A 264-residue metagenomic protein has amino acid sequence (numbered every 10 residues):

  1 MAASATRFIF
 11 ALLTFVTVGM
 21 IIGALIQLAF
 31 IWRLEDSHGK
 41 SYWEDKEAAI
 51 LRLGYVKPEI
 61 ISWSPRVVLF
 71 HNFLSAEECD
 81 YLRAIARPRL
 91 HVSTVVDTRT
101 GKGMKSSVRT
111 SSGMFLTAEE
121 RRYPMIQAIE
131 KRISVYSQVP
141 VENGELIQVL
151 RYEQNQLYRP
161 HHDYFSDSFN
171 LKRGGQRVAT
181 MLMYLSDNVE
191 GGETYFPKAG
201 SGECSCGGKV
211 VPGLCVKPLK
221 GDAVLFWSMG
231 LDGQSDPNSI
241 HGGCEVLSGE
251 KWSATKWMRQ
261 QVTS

Functional and structural regions predicted by a protein language model:
M1-S264: Fe(II)/2-oxoglutarate oxygenase catalytic core
